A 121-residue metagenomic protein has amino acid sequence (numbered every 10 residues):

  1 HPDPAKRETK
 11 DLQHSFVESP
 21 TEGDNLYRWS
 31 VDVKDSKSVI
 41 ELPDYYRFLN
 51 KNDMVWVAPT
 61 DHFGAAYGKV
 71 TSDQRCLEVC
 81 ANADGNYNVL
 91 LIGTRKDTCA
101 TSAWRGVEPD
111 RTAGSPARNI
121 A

Functional and structural regions predicted by a protein language model:
H1-A121: Extracellular receptor-binding modules and their adjoining Ser/Thr/Gly/Asp/Asn-rich linkers
